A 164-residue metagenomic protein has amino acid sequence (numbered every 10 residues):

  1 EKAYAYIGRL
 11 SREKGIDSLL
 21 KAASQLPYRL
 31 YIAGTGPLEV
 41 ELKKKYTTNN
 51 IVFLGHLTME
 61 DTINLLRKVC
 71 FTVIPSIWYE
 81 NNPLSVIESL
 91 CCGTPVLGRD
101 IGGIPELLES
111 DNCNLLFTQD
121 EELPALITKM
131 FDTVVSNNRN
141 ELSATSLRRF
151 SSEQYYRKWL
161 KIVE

Functional and structural regions predicted by a protein language model:
E1-K14, L20-P27: Conserved donor-binding/catalytic core segment of Leloir-type glycosyltransferases
V40-E60: Nucleotide-activated donor-binding/catalytic signature segment of Leloir-type glycosyltransferases, i.e., the conserved
H56-L57, N64-V69: Short alpha-helical donor nucleotide-sugar binding micro-motif in glycosyltransferases
I63, N81, V86-C91, P105-E106: Short alpha-helical segment that forms part of, or immediately flanks, the ligand-binding pocket in carbohydrate-active
R67-N81, T94: Acidic donor-binding loop of glycosyltransferase active sites
V86, I101-D111, L115-L116: Short acidic/histidine- and often glycine-rich active-site loop of Leloir-type glycosyltransferases that engages
S110-E122, M130-V135: Conserved acidic donor-binding segment of nucleotide-sugar-dependent glycosyltransferases
E121, V135-V163: A charged, aromatic-enriched C-terminal amphipathic alpha-helix characteristic of glycosyltransferases across folds
